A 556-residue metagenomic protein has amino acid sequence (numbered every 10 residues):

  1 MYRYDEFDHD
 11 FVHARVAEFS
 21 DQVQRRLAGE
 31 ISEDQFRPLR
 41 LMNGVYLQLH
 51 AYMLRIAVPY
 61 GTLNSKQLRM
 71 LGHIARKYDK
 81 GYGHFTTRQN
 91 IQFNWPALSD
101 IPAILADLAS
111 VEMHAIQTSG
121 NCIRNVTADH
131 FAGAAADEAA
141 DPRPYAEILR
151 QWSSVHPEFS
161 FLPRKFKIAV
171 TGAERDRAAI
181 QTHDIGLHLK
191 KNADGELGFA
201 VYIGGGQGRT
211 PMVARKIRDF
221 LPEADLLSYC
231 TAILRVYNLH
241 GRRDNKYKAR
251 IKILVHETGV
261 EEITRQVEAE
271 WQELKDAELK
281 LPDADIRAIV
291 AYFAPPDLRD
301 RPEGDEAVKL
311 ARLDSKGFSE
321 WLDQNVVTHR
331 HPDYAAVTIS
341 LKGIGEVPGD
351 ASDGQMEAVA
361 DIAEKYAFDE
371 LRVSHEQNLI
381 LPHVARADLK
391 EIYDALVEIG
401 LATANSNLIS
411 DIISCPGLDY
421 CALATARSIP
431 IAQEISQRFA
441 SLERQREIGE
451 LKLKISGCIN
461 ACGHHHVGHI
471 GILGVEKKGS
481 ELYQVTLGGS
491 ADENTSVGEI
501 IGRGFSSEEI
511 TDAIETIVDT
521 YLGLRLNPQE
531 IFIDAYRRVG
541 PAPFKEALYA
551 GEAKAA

Functional and structural regions predicted by a protein language model:
M1-A556: Peripheral terminal and linker regions in Fe-S/redox and tRNA-modifying enzymes
